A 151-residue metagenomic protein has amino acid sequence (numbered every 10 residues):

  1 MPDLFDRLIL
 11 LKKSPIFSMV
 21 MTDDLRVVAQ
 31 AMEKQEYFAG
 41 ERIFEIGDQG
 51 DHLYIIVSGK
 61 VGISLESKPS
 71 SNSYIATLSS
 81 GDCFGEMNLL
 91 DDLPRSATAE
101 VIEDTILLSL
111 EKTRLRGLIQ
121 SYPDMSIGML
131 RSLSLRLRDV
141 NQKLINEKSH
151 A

Functional and structural regions predicted by a protein language model:
M1-A151: Cytosolic regulatory regions built on CNB/CRP/Popeye-like sensor folds
